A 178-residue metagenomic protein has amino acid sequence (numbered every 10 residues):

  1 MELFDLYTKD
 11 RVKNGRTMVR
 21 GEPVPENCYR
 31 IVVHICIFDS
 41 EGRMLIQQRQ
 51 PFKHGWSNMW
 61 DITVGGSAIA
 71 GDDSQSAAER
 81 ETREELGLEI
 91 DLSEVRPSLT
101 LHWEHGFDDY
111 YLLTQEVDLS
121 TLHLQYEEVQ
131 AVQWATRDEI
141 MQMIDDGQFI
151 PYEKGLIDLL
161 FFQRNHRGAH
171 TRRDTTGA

Functional and structural regions predicted by a protein language model:
M1-H34, S40: Acidic, metal-coordinating catalytic segment for phosphate/diphosphate chemistry, firing primarily on the Nudix
F4, R43-M44, V132-Q133: A residue-level structural signature of the nucleotidyltransferase/glycosyltransferase Rossmann-like core
D10, D39-G42, Q50, T114-L119 (+1 more regions): Short loop segments at secondary-structure junctions
T17-V19, R49, K154: Short clusters of small/polar residues that mark proteolytic maturation junctions
E22-V33, D39, R43-R80, E84: Conserved Nudix-box catalytic region and its N-terminal flanking loop in Nudix hydrolases and closely related
N58, A70, L99-A178: Nudix hydrolase/Nudix homology domain
E89-S98: A short coil-to-beta-strand element that immediately follows conserved catalytic motifs
